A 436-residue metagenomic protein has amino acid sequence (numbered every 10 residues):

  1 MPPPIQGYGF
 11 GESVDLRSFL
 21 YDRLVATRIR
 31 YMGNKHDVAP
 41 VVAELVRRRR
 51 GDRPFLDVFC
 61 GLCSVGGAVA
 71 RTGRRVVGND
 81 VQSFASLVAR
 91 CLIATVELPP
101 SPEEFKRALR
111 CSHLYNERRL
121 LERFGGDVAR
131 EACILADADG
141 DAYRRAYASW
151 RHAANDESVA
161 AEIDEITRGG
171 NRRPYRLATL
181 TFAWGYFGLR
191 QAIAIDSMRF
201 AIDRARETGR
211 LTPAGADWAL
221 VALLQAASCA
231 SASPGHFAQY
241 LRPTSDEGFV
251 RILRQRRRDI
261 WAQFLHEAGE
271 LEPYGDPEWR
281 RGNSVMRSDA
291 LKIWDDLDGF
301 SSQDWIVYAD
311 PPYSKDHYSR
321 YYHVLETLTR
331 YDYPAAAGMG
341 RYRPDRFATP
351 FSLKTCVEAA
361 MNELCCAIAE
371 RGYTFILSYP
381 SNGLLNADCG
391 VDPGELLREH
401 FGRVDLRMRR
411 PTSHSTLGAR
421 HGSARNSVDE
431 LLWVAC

Functional and structural regions predicted by a protein language model:
P2-L56, S64-R71, S86-V88: S-adenosyl-L-methionine
R17-F19, A39, E44, S64 (+3 more regions): SAM-dependent nucleic-acid methyltransferase catalytic core
F59: Conserved glycine-centered beta->alpha loop in an early N-terminal alpha/beta scaffold
V76-D80: Conserved SAM-binding motif I beta-strand of class I
C91-P174, T181: Conserved phosphoryl-transfer catalytic core
S314-R371: SAM-dependent methyltransferase catalytic-core segment centered on the flexible catalytic loop and adjoining short
F351-D405: Conserved Class I SAM-dependent methyltransferase catalytic core
G394-C436: Class I S-adenosyl-L-methionine
